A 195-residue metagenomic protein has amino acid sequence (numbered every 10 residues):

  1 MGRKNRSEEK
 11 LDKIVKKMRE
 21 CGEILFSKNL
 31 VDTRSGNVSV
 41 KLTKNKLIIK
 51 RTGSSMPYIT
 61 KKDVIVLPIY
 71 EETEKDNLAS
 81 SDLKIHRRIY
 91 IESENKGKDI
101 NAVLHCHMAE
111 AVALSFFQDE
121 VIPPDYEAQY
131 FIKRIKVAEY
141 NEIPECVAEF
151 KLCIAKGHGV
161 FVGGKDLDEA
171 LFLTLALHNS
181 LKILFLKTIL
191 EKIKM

Functional and structural regions predicted by a protein language model:
G2-M195: Glycine-rich flexible loops
